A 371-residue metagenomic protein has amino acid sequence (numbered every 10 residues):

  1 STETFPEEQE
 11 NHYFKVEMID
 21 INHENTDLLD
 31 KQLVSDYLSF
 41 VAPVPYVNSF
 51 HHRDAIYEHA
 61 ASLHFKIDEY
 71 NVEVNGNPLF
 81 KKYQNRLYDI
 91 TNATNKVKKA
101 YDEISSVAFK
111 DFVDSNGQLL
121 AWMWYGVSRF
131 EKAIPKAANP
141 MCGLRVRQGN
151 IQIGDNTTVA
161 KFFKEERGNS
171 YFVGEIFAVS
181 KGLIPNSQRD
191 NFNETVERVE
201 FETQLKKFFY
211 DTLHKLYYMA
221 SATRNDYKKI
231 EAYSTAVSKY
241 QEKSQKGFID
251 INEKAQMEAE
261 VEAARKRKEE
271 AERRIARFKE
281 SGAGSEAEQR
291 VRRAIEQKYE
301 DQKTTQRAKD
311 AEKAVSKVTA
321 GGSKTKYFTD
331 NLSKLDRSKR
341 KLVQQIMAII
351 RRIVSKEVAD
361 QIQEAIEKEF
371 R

Functional and structural regions predicted by a protein language model:
S1-P135: Interdomain "switch/hinge" adjacent to the Bergerat
N92-R371: Charged regulatory segments coupled to nucleotide-binding catalytic modules in large multidomain enzymes
